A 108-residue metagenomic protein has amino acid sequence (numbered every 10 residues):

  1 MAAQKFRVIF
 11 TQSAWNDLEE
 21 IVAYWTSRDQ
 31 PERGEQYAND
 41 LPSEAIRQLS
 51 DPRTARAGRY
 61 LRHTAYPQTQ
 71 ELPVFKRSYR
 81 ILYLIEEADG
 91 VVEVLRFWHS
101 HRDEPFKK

Functional and structural regions predicted by a protein language model:
M1-E44: Arg/Lys-rich, positively charged N-terminal/basic patches that mediate binding to nucleic acids
R7, R33, R56-R62, R80 (+2 more regions): Basic side chains
N16, S43, P67, D89 (+1 more regions): Short alpha-helical
T26, R33, Y37, R53-A57 (+2 more regions): Short linear functional motifs in flexible/disordered or boundary regions
P42-T54: Compact soluble domain cores
D51-A88: Basic/aromatic recognition patch in beta-strand/loop cores that engages polyanionic ligands
V74-K108: Enriched for short, Lys/Arg-rich terminal
